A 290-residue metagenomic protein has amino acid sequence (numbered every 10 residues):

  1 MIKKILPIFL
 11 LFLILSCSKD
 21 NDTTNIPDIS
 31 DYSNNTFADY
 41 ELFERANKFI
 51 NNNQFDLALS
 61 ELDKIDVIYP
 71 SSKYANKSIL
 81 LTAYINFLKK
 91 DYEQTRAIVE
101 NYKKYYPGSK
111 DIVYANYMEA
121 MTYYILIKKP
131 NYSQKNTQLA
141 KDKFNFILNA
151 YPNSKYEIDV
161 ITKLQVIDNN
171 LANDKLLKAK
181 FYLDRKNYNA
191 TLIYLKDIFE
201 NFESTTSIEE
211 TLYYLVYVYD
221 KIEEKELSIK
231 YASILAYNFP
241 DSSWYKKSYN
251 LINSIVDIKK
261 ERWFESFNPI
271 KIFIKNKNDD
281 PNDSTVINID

Functional and structural regions predicted by a protein language model:
I2, C17-D290: Acidic, polar-rich low-complexity tracts and alpha-helical solenoid repeat scaffolds
I5-I14: Sec-dependent N-terminal signal peptides
